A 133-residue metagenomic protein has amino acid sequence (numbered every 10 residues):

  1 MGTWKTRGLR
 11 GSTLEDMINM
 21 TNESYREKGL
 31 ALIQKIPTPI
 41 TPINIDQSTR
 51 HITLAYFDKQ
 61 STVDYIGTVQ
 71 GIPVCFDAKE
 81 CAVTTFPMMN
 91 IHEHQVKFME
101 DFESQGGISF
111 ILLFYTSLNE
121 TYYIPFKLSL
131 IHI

Functional and structural regions predicted by a protein language model:
M1-Y56: Acidic-basic catalytic patches of nuclease active cores, encompassing PD-(D/E)XK and other metal-cofactor nuclease
Q34, C75-A78, L112-L113: Short, conserved beta-strand edge motifs with alternating hydrophobic and charged residues
I45-H51, D77-T85: Short, basic, glycine/proline-bearing loop/turn elements
I52, D58-T62, I91-V96: Short acidic (Asp/Glu) patches
D64-V83: Conserved catalytic cores of phosphodiester-cleaving nucleases, focusing on short active-site segments
K79-Q105: Mg2+/Mn2+-dependent nuclease catalytic core
E100-S129: Nucleic-acid nuclease catalytic cores
I131-I133: Conserved small/polar residues in nucleotide/adenosyl-binding loops
